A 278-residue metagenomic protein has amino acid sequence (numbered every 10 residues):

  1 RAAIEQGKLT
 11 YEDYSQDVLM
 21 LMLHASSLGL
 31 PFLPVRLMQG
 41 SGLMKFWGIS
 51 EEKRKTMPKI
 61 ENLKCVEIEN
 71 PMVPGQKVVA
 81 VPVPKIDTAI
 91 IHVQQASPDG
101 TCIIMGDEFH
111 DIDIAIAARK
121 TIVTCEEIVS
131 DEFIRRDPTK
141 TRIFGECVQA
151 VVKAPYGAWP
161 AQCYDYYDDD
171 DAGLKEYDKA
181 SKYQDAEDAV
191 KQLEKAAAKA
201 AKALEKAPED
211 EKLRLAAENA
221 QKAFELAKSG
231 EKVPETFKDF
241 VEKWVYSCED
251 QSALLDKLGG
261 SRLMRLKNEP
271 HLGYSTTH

Functional and structural regions predicted by a protein language model:
R1-K202, E218-H278: Conserved alpha/beta enzyme-core scaffold
K202-R214: Charged, low-complexity interaction regions
